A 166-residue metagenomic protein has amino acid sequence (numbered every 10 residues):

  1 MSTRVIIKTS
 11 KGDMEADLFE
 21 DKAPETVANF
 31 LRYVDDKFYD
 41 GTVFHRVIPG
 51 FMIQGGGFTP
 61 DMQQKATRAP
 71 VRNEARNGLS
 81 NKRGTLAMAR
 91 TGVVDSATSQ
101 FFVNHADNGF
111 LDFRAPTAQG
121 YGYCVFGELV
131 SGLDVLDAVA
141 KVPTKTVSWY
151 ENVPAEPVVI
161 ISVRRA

Functional and structural regions predicted by a protein language model:
M1-A166: Cyclophilin-like peptidyl-prolyl cis-trans isomerases
